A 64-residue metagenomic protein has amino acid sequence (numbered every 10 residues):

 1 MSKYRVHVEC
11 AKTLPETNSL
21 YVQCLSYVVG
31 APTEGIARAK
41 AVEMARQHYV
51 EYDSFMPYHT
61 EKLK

Functional and structural regions predicted by a protein language model:
M1-C24: Short aromatic-glycine-(Arg/Gly/Cys) micro-motifs in beta-strand/loop hairpins
Y4-C10, V29, H59-K62: Short beta-strand element of the conserved SAM-dependent methyltransferase core
T13-P15, E34-I36, K62: Generic "edge-of-domain/loop-turn" microfeature
E16-N18, A37-A41, F55: Generic marker of "main functional regions" within proteins
L20-I36: A short, exposed loop/beta-hairpin motif centered on an aromatic-Gly-Thr core
T33-Q47: Short, intrinsically disordered low-complexity segments
E43-K64: Short, mixed-charge low-complexity intrinsically disordered segments
